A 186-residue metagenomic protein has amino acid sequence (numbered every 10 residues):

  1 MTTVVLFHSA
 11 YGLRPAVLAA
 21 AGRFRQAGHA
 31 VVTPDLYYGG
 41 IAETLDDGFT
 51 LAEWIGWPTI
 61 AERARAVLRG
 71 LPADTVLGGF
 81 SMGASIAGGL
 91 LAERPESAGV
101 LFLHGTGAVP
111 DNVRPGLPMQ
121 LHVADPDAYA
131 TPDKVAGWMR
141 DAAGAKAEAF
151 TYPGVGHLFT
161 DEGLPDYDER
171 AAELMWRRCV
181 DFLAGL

Functional and structural regions predicted by a protein language model:
M1-P72, T160: Serine-hydrolase catalytic machinery in alpha/beta-hydrolase-like enzymes
A20, T131-R140: Short alpha-helix in the alpha/beta-hydrolase fold that links the catalytic acid
L71-F80: Alpha/beta-hydrolase fold nucleophile elbow
G79-G83, A87: Gly/Ala-rich beta-loop-alpha elbow adjacent to hydrolase catalytic centers
E96-T106, P118: A conserved short beta-strand
L121-V123: Short beta-strand/loop motif that positions the catalytic acidic residue of the alpha/beta-hydrolase fold
D125-T131: Acidic catalytic loop of the alpha/beta-hydrolase fold
K146-L186: C-terminal catalytic histidine-bearing segment of alpha/beta-hydrolase fold enzymes
